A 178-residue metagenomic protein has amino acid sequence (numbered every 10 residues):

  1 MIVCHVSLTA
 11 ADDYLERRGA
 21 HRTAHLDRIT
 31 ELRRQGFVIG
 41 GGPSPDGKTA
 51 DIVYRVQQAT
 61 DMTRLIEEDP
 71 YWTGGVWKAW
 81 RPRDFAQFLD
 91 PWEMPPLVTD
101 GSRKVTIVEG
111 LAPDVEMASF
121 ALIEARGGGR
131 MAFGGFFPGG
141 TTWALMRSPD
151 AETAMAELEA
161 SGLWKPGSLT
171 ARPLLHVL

Functional and structural regions predicted by a protein language model:
M1-L178: Conserved, structured core segments of small domains
